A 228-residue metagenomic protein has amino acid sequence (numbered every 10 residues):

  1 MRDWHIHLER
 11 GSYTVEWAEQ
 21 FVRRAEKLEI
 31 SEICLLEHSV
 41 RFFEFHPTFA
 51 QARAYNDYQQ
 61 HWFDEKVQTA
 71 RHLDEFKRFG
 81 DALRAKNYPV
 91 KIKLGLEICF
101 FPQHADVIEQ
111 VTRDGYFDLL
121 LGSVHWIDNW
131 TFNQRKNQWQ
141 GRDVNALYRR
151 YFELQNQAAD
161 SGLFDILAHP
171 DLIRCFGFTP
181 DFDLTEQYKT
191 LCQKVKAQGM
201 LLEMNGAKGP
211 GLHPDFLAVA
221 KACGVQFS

Functional and structural regions predicted by a protein language model:
M1-P102, R174-K194: An N-terminally biased module of ancient metal coordination in phosphate/nucleic-acid-related enzymes
T14-R24, Q103-V111, R150-A158: Short, acidic/polar
F45-H46, Q103-I108, T131-Q134: Short, conserved acidic/polar surface loops in the N-terminal third of protein domains
P47-Q51, E109, K136, L217-A220: Short low-complexity, flexible loop/linker segments enriched in glycine and/or proline with clustered acidic
A52-Q60, F216-S228: Short, structured secondary-structure boundary patches
N87-K91, Y116, V225: A short helix-to-beta-strand connector/capping loop
I98, G115-F117, G122-G224: Domain-core and long-helix interface of multi-subunit machines
